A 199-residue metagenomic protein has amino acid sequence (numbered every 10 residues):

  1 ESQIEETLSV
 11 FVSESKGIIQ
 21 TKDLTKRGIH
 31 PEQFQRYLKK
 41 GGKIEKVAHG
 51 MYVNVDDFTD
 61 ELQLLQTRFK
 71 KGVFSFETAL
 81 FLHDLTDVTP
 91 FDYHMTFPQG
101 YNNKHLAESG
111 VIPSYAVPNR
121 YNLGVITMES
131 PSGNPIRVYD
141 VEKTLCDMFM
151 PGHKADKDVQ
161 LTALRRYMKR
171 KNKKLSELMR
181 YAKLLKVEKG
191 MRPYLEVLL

Functional and structural regions predicted by a protein language model:
S2-K16: Positively charged, polyanion-binding regions of nucleic-acid-associated proteins
T7, G17-D23, V47, M51-L199: Nucleic-acid-binding surface
R27-K39: Short amphipathic alpha-helical interaction segments
K40-K46: Short, solvent-exposed alpha-helical "recognition" segments
